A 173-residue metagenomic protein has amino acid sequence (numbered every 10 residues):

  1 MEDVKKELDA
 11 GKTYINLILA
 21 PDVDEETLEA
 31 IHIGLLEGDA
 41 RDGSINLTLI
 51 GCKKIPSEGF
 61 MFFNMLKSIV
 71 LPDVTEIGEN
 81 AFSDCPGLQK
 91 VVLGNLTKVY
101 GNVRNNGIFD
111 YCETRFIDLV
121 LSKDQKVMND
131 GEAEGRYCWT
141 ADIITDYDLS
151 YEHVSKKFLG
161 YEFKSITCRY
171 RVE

Functional and structural regions predicted by a protein language model:
M1-K5: Boundary/junction segments of secreted and surface-exposed precursor proteins
D9, E29, L36, K67 (+6 more regions): Compositionally biased amphipathic helical and low-complexity segments enriched in hydrophobic
D9-E79: LRR N-terminal entry segment and analogous cap-like coil->beta motifs
A10-P21, G43-L47, K67-I69, Q89-V91 (+3 more regions): Hydrophobic beta-strand segments of well-ordered beta-sheets in folded domains
A30-E37, I55-L66, I77-G87, V99-T114 (+2 more regions): Core hydrophobic positions of leucine-rich repeats
G51-K54, L96, K123-K126: Short beta-alpha junction loops
T114-E173: Extracellular/surface-exposed low-complexity segments
